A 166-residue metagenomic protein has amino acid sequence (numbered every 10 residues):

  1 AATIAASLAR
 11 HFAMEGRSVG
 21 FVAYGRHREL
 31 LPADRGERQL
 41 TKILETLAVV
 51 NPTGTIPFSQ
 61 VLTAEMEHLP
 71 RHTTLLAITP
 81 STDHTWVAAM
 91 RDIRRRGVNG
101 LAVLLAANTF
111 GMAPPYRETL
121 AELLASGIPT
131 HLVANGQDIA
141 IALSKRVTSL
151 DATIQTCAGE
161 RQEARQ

Functional and structural regions predicted by a protein language model:
A1-Q166: Exposed, interaction-prone extracellular/peripheral surfaces
